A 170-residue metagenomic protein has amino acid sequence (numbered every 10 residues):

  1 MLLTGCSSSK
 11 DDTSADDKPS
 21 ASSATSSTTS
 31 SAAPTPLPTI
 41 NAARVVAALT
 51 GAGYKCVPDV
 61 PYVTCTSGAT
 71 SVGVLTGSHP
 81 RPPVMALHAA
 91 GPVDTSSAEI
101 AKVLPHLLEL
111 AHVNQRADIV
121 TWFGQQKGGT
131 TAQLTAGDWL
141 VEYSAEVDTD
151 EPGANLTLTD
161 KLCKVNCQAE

Functional and structural regions predicted by a protein language model:
L2-G5: C-terminal motif of bacterial Sec signal peptides marking the signal peptidase cleavage site
S7, K55-V57, T64-T66, L162-A169: Sequence contexts marking disulfide-bonded cysteines in secreted/extracellular proteins
S7-R44, C167-E170: N-terminal low-complexity, Pro/Thr-rich disordered segments that flank secretion/membrane-targeting signals
T50-Y62, D118: Short secondary-structure junctions
V57-P83: Compositionally biased P/S/T/G-rich terminal and signal peptide-adjacent segments that lie outside catalytic cores
L75-A98, D150-N166: Intrinsically disordered, low-complexity regulatory segments enriched in Ser/Thr/Pro and charged residues
H79-G128: Long, charged/polar, surface-exposed segments that mediate recognition or autoinhibition
T121, Q125-E170: Extracellularly exposed regions in secreted/surface proteins, prominently low-complexity, repeat-rich
